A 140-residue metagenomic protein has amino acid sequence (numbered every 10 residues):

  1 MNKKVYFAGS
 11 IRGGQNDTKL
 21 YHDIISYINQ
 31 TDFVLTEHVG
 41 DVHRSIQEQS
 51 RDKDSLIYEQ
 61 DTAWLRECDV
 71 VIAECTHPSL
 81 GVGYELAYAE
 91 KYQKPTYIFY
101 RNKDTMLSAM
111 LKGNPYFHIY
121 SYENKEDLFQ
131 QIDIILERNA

Functional and structural regions predicted by a protein language model:
M1-A140: Conserved catalytic or regulatory cores that recognize and/or transform ribose-phosphate-containing ligands
